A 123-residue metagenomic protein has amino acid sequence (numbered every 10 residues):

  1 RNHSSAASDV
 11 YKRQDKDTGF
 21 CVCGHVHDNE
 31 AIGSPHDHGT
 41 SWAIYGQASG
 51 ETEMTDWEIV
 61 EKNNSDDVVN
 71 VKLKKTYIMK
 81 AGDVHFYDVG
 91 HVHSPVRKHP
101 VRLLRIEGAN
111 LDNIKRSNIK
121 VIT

Functional and structural regions predicted by a protein language model:
R1-A7, Y11: Single conserved hydrophobic/aromatic residue that forms the stacking wall/gate of nucleotide- or nucleobase-binding
C23-H38, D88-G90: Conserved short histidine dyad/triad with adjacent acidic residue
G24, W42-G46, H85, P95: His/acidic/aromatic-lined binding-pocket segments of jelly-roll/cupin-type domains and related regulatory beta-sandwich
T40-E58: Glycine- and acidic-residue-biased ligand/ion/polar-headgroup-sensing regions
I44, I59-G90: Short acidic-glycine-tyrosine-enriched beta hairpin
V96-T123: Double-stranded beta-helix
